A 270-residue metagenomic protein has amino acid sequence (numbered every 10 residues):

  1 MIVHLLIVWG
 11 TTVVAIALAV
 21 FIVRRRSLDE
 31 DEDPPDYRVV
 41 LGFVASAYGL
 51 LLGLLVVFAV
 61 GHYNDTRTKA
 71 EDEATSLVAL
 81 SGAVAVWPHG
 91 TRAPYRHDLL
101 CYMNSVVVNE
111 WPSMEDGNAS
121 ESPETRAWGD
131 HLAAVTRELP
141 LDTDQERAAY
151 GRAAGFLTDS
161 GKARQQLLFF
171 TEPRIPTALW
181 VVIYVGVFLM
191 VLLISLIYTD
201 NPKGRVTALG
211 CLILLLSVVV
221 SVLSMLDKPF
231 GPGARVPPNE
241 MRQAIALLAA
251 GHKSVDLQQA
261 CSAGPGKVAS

Functional and structural regions predicted by a protein language model:
I2-L28, L168-S262: Alpha-helical transmembrane anchor segments
V3, I7, D33, Y37-V40 (+2 more regions): Disorder-to-helix initiation segments
T11, I16-V20, D36-V57: Membrane-embedded hydrophobic alpha-helical segments
P34, L55-H62, W111-D116: Short, charged, low-complexity loops and linkers
L50-E71, D227: Transmembrane signal-anchor/signal-peptide helices with a preference for the extracytoplasmic
A79-E172: Structured inter-helical modules in multipass membrane proteins
G82-V107, W111, G231-A269: Solvent-exposed, non-transmembrane helices and loops of integral membrane proteins
